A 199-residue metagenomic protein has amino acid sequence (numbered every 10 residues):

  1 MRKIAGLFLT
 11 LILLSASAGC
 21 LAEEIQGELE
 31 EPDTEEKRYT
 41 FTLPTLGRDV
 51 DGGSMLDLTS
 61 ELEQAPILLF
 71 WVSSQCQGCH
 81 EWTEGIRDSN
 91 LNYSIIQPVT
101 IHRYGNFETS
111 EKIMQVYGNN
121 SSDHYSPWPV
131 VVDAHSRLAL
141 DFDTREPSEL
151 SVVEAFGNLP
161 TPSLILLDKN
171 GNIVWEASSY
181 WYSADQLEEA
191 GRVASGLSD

Functional and structural regions predicted by a protein language model:
M1-D33: Secretory targeting signatures
C20, S73-E84: Short, thiol/selenol-centered motifs that function as redox-active sites or metal-ligating centers
T40-I67: A short beta-strand-turn-helix
E63-L68, Y93-V99, D123-W128, P160-P162 (+1 more regions): Loop/turn elements at helix/coil->beta-strand transitions in domains of secreted/extracellular proteins
Q64-I67, V72-C76, G105: Short pre-active-site segment immediately N-terminal to redox-active cysteine/selenocysteine motifs in thiol-based
H80-P127, V131-D141: Structural microenvironment flanking redox-active thiols in thiol-disulfide oxidoreductases
E81, R192-D199: Short, solvent-exposed cationic patches
H135-V193: Thiol/disulfide oxidoreductase modules built on the thioredoxin-like
